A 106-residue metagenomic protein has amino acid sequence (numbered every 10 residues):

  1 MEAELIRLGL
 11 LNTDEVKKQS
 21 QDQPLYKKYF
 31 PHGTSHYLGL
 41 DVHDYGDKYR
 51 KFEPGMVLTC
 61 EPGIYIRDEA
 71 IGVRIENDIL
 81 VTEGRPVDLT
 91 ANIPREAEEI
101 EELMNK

Functional and structural regions predicted by a protein language model:
M1-S35: Active-site cores enriched in adjacent His and Asp/Glu residues with nearby glycine-rich loops that coordinate divalent
T34-K106: Charged, cofactor-coupling segments
